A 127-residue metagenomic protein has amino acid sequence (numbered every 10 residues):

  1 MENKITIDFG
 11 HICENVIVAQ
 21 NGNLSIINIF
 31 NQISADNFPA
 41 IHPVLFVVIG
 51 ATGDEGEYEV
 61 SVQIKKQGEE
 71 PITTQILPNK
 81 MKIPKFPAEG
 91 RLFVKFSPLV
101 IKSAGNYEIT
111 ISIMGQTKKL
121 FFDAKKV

Functional and structural regions predicted by a protein language model:
N3-A104, E108-V127: Contiguous segments within soluble domain cores/interaction surfaces
